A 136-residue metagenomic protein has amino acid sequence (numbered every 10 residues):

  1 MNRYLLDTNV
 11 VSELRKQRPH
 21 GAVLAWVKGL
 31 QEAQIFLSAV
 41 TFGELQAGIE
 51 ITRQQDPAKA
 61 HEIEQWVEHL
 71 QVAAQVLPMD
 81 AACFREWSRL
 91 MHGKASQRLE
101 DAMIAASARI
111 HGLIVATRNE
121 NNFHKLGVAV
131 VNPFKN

Functional and structural regions predicted by a protein language model:
M1-L37, I51-Q65, K125: Short, well-structured N-terminal submotif of metal-dependent ribonuclease cores
N2, A47-E50, Q55, H61 (+1 more regions): Active-site neighborhoods of divalent-metal-dependent phosphate/nucleic-acid chemistry enzymes
Q31, Q71-A74: A short helix-to-beta-strand connector/capping loop
E120-N122: C-terminal structural segments of small proteins and small subunits
V131-N136: Generic C-terminal helix-cap and adjacent flexible tail
